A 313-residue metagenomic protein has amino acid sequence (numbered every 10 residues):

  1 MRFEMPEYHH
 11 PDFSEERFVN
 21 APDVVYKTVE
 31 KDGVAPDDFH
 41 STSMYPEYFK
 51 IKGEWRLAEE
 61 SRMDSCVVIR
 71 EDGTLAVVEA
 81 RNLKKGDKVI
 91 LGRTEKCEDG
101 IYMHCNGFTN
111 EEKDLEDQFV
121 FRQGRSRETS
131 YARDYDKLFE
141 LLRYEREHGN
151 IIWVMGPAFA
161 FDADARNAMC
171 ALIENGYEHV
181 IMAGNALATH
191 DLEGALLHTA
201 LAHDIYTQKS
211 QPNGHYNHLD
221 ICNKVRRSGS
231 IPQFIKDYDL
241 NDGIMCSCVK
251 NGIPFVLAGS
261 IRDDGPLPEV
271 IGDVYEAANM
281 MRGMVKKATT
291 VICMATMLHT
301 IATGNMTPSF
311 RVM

Functional and structural regions predicted by a protein language model:
M1-A200, D204-Y216, N223-Y238, G252-L257 (+4 more regions): Metallocofactor- and cofactor-centric catalytic cores in central/energy metabolism, strongly enriched
D242: Aromatic-rich carbohydrate-recognition surfaces in CAZymes
D263-D264: Phosphate/nucleotide-donor binding subsite
G304-M313: A short, gly/pro- and small-residue-rich
